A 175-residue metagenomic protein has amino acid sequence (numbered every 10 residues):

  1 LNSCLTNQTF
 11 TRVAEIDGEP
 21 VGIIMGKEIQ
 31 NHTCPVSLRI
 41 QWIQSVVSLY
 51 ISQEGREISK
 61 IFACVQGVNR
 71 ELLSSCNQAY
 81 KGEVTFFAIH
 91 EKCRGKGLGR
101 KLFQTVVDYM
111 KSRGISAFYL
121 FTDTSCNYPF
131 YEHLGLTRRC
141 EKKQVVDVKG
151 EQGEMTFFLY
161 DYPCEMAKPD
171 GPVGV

Functional and structural regions predicted by a protein language model:
L1-T11, I16, M25, E71-L72: Active-site rim helix/loop that mediates acceptor-substrate recognition in acyltransferases
Q30-G82, D147-Q152: Conserved acyl-donor/pantetheine-binding loop and adjacent beta-alpha core of acyl/acetyltransferases and related
V47, S52, F87-R94: A short, internal acetyl-CoA/4′-phosphopantetheine-binding micro-motif in the GNAT/acyltransferase core
K81, M110-D123: Conserved GNAT acetyl-CoA-binding A-motif
T85-F87, R94, Y119-P129, V146-V148: Conserved beta-strand-loop-alpha-helix junction that forms the acyl-donor binding cleft
G95-D108, H133: Conserved acetyl-CoA-binding loop-helix of GNAT-fold acetyltransferases
R100, T124-E141: Conserved active-site alpha-helix within GNAT-family acetyltransferase domains
Y119, T137-M155: Conserved catalytic-core motifs of GNAT/GCN5-like acyltransferases
